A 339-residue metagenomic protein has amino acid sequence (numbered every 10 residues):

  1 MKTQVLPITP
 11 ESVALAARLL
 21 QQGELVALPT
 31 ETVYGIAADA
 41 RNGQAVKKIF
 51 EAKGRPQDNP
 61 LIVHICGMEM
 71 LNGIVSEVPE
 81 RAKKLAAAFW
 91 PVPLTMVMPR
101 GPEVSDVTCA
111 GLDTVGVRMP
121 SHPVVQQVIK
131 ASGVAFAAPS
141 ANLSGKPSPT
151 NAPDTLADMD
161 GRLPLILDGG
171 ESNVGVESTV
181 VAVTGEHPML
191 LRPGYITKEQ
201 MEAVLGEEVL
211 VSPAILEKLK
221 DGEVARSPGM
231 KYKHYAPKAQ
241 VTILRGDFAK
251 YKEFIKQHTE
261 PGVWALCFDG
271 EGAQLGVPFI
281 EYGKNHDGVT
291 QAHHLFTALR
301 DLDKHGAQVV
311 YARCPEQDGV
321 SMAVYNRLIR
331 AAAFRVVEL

Functional and structural regions predicted by a protein language model:
M1-L339: Active-site-adjacent structural elements in enzyme catalytic cores
